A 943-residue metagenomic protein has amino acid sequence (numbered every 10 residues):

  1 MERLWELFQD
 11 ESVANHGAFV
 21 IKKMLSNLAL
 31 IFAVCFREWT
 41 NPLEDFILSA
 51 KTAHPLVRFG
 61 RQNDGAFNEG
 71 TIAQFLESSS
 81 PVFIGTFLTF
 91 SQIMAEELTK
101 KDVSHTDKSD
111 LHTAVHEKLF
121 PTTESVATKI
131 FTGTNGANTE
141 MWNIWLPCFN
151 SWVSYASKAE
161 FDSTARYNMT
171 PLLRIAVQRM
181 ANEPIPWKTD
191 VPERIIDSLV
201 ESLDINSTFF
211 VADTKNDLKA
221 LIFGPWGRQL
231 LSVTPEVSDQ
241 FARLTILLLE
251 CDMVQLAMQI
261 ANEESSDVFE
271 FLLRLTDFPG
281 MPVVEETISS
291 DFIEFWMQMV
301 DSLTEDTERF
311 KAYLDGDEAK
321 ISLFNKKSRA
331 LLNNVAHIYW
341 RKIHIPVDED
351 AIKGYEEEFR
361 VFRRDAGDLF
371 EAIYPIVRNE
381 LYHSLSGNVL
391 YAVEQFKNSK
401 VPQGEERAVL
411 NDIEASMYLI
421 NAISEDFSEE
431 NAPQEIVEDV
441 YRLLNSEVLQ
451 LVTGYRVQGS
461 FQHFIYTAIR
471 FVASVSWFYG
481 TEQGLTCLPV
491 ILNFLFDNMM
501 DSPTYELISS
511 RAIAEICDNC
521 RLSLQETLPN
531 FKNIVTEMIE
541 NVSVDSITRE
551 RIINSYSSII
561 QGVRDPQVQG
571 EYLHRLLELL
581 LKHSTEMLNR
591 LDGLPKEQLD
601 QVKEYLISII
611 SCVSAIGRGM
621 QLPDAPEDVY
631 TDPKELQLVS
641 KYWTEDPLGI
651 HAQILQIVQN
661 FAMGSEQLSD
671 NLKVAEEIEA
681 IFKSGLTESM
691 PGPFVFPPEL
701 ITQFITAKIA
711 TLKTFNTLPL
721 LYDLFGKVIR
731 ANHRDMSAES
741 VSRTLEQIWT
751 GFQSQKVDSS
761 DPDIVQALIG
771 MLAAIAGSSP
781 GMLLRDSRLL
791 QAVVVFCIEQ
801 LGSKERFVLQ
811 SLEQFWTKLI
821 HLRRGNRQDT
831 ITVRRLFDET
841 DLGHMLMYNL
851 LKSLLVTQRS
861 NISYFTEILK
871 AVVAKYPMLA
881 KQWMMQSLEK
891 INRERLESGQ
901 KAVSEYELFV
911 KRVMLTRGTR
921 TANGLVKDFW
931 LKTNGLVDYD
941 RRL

Functional and structural regions predicted by a protein language model:
M1-L943: Karyopherin-beta/Importin-beta family HEAT-repeat alpha-solenoid scaffold
